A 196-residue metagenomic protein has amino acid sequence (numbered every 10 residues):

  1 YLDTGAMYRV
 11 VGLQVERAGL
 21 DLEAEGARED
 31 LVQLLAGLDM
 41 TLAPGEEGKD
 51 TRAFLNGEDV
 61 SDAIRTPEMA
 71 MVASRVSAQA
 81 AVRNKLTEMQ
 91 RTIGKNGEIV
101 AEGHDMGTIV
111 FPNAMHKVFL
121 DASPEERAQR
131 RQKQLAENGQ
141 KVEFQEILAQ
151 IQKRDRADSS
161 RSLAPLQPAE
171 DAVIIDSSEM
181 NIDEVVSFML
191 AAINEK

Functional and structural regions predicted by a protein language model:
Y1, K117, A172-I175: Conserved beta-strand scaffold positions in the cores of enzyme catalytic domains, especially in NTP/NDP-utilizing
Y1-R65: N-terminal phosphate/diphosphate-binding loop that engages ATP/GTP or pyrophosphate donors across diverse enzyme folds
G5, G57, L86, V100 (+1 more regions): Residue-level signal for inorganic ion chemistry
A18, L38, Q79, I93-N96 (+3 more regions): Conserved, well-folded catalytic cores of nucleic-acid-processing and energy-transducing macromolecular machines
L34, G45-R52, G103-I109, L148 (+1 more regions): Glycine/charge-rich, flexible interdomain linkers and switch-proximal surface loops that mediate coupling
F54-S61, Q129-Q140, R156-A157, R161-K196: NTP-dependent small-molecule kinase module
S61-N138: ATP-dependent NMP and nucleoside kinases share a basic, alpha-helical "lid"
P124-Q132, F144, L148, Q152 (+1 more regions): An amphipathic alpha-helix signature
